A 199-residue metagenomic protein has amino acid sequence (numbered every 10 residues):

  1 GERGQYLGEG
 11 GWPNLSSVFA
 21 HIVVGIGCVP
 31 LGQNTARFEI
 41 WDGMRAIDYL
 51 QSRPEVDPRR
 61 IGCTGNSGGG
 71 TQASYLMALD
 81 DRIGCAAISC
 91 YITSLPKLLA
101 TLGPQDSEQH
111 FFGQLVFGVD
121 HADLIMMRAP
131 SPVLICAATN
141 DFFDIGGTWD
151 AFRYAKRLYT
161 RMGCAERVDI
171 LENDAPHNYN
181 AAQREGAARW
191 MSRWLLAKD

Functional and structural regions predicted by a protein language model:
G1-I47, Q51-S52, T93-L102: Cap/lid segment of the alpha/beta-hydrolase catalytic domain
E2-Y6, G70-A73, T93-L98, I125 (+3 more regions): Flexible loop/turn segments at secondary-structure boundaries
C28, D106-F117, A137-D141, L171-A175: Short beta-alpha connecting loops at secondary-structure transitions that line or flank enzyme active sites
N34, T71, Y154-R157: Alpha-helical transmembrane segments of multi-pass membrane proteins
R45-F117: Primarily recognizes the serine-hydrolase "nucleophile elbow" in alpha/beta-hydrolase and SGNH/GDSL folds
F111-I125, K156: Alpha-helical scaffolding within the catalytic cores of extracellular/periplasmic polymer-degrading hydrolases
A129, V133-D199: Alpha/beta-hydrolase-fold serine-hydrolase catalytic core, especially in secreted/extracellular enzymes
